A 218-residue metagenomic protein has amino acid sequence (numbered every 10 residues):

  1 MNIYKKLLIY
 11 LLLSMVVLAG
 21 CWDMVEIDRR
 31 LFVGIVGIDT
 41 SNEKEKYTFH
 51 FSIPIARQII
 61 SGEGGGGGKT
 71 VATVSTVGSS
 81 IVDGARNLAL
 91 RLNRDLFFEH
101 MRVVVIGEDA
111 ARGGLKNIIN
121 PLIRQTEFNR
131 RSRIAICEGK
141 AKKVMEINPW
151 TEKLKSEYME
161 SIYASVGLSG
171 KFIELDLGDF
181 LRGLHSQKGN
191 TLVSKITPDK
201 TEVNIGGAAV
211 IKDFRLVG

Functional and structural regions predicted by a protein language model:
N2-G218: Membrane-proximal alpha-helical signals and transmembrane carboxylates
